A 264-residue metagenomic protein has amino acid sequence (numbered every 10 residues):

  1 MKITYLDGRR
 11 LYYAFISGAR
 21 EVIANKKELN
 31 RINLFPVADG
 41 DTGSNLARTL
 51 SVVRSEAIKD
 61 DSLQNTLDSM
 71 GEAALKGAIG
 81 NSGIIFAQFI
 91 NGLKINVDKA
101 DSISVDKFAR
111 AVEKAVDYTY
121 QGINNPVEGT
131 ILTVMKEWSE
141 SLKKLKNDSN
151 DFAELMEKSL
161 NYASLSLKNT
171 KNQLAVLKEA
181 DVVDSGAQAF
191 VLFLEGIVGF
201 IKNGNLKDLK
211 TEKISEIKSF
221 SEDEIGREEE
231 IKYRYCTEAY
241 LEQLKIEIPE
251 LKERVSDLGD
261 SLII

Functional and structural regions predicted by a protein language model:
M1-I264: N-terminal loops that bind phosphate or other acidic moieties and the adjacent beta-alpha structural core
